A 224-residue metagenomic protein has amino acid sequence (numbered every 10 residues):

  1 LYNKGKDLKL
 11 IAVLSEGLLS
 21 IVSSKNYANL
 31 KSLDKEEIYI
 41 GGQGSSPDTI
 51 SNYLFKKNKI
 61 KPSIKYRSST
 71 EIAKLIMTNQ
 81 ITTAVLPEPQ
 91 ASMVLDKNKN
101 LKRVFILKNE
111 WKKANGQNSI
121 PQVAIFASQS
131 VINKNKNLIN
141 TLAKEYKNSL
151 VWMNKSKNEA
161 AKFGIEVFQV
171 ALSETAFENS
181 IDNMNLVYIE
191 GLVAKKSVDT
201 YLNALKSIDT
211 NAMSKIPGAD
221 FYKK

Functional and structural regions predicted by a protein language model:
L1-K4, N52, T83-F105, Q169 (+2 more regions): A ligand-binding cleft/hinge motif common to bilobed small-molecule-binding domains
K6-V13, E36-Y39, K112-N118: A structural signal for short loop-to-beta-strand junctions that line the ligand-binding cleft of periplasmic/secreted
L10-N29, I120-N133: Hydrophobic/proline-rich hinge and linker segments of small-molecule sensing/allosteric domains, predominantly
S20, S24-M93, N158: Bilobed "Venus flytrap"/periplasmic-binding protein-like clamshell domains and structurally analogous long
K35, E110-N118, L186-K195: Short, solvent-exposed loop/beta-turn-alpha elements that line the ligand-binding surface or hinge of extracytoplasmic
T70-F163: Pocket-lining segment of extracytoplasmic ligand-binding domains
I132-I208: Secondary-structure end/capping motifs
D199-K224: Conserved C-terminal helix/tail region of periplasmic/extracytoplasmic solute-binding proteins
